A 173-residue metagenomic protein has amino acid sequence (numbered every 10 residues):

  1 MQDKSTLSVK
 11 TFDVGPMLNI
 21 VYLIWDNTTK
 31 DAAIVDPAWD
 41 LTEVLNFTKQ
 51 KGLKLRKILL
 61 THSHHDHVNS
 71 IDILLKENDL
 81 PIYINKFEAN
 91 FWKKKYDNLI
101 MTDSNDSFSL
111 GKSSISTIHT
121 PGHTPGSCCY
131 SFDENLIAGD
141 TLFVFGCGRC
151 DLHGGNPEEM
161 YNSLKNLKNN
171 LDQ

Functional and structural regions predicted by a protein language model:
Q2-K51, C129-G139: Conserved beta-strand hairpin/beta-sheet module of binuclear metal-dependent hydrolase folds, prominently
S8-T11, S116-T117, Q173: A short linear hydrophobic-aromatic micro-motif
F12-D13, L99, H119-P121: Short Gly/Pro-enriched turn/cap motifs at secondary-structure boundaries
L18, A32, W39-S116: Active-site HxH/HxHxD metal-binding segment of metal-dependent hydrolases
I24, D36, H62, L74 (+3 more regions): Divalent metal-coordination and catalytic microenvironments
N27-T29, D79, S113, D133-N135 (+1 more regions): Short loop segments at secondary-structure junctions
P37, V68, M160, L164: Aromatic/hydrophobic pocket-lining residues that form the small-molecule binding cavity in soluble enzyme cores
H119, T124-Q173: Metallo-beta-lactamase
